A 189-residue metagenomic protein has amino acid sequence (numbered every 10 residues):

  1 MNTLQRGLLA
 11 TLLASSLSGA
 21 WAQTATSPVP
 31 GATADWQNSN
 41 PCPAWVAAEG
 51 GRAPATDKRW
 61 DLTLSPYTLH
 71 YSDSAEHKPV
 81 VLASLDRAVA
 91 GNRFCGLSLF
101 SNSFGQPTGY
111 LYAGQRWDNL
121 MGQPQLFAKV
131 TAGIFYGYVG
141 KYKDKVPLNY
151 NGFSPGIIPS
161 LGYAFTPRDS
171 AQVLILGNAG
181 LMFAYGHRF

Functional and structural regions predicted by a protein language model:
M1-A55: Cleavable N-terminal export/targeting peptides
W36-R93, S98-F189: Outer-membrane beta-barrel transmembrane domain signature
